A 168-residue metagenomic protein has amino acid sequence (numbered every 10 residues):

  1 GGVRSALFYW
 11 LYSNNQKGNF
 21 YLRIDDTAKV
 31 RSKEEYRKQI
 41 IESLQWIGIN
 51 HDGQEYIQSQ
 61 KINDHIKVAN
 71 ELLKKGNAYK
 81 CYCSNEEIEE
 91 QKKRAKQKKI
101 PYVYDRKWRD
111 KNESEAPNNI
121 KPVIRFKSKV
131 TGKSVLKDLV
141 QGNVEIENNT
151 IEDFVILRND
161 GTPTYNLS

Functional and structural regions predicted by a protein language model:
G1-Q97: N-terminal Rossmann-like or analogous alpha/beta NTP/dinucleotide-binding catalytic cores that position adenine
Q58, K74-S168: Active-site cores that bind ATP or allylic diphosphates and position pyrophosphate for catalysis
